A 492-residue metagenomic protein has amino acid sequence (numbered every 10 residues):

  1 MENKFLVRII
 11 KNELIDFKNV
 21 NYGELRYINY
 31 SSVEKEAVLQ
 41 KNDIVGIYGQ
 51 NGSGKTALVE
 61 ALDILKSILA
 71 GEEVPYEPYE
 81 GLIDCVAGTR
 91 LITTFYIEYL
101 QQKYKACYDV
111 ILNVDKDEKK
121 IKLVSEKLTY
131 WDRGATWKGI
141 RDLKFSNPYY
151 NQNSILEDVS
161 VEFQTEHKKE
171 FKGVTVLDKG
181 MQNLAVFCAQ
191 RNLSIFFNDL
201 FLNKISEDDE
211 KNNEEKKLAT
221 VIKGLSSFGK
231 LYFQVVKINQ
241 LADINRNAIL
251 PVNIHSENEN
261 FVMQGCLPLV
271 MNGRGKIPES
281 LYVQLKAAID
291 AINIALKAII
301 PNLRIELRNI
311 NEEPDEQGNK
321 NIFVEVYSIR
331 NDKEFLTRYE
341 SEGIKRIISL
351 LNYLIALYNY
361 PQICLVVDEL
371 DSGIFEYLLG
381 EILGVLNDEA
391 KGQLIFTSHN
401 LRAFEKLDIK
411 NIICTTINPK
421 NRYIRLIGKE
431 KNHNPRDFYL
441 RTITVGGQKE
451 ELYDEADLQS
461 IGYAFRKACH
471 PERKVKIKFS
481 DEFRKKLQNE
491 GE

Functional and structural regions predicted by a protein language model:
M1-G71, Y76, A288, G318-D457 (+1 more regions): Switch/communication elements of ASCE P-loop NTPase nucleotide-binding domains
N3, V262-Y339, G462, R466-E492: Extended helical coiled-coil dimerization/tether regions that scaffold and oligomerize large DNA-maintenance assemblies
I10, I15, R26-I28, T94-Y96 (+9 more regions): A structural detector for beta-sheet-dominated domains
N12, Q102-G134, E313-R330, K420-E430: Short, well-ordered strand-loop elements centered on a beta-strand within folded domains, enriched for acidic residues
Q40-G46, V59-D117: Conserved P-loop NTP-binding catalytic core
I64-L91, K168-L231, N387-D388, L394-R402 (+1 more regions): An exposure/low-complexity boundary signal
Y104-K116, K138-F145, L303-N309: Broad, structure-driven detector of short, well-ordered beta-strand segments within folded domains
D115-A298: Electropositive, glycine-dotted interaction segments that contact anionic polymers or phosphate-rich ligands
